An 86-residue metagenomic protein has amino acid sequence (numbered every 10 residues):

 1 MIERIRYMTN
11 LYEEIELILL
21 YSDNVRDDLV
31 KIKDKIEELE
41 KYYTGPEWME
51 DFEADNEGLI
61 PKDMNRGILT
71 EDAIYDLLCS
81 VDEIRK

Functional and structural regions predicted by a protein language model:
E3, N10-N24, D34-K86: Long, low-complexity or tandemly repetitive, helically biased scaffold regions used for multimeric assembly/adhesion
V25-L29: Charged, low-complexity interaction regions
